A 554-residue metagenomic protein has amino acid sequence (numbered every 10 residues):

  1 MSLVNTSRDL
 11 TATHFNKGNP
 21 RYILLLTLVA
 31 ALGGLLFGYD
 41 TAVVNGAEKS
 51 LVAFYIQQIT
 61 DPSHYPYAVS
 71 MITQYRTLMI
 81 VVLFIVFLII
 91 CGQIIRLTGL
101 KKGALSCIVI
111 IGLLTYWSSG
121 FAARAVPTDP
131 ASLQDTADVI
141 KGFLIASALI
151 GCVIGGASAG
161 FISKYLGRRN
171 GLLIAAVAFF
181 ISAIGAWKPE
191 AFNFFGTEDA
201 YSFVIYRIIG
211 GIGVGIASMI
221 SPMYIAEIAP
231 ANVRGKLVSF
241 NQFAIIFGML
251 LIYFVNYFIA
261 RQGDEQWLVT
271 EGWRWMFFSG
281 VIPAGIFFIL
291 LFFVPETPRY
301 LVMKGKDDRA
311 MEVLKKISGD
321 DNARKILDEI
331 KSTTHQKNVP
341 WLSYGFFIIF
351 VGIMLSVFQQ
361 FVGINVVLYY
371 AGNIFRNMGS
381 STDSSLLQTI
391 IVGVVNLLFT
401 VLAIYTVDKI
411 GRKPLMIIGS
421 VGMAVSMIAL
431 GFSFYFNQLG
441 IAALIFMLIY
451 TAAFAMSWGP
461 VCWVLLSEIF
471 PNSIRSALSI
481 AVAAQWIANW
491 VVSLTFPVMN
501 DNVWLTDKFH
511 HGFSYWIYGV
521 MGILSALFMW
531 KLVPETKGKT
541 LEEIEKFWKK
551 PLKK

Functional and structural regions predicted by a protein language model:
S2-D308, K315, S332-K554: Alpha-helical transmembrane bundle of multi-pass membrane proteins
R309-A310, N322: Short phosphate-engaging motifs
S318-G319: Short helix/loop segments within enzyme catalytic domains that coordinate or immediately flank catalytic cofactors
A323-S332: Short, well-structured alpha-helical segments
